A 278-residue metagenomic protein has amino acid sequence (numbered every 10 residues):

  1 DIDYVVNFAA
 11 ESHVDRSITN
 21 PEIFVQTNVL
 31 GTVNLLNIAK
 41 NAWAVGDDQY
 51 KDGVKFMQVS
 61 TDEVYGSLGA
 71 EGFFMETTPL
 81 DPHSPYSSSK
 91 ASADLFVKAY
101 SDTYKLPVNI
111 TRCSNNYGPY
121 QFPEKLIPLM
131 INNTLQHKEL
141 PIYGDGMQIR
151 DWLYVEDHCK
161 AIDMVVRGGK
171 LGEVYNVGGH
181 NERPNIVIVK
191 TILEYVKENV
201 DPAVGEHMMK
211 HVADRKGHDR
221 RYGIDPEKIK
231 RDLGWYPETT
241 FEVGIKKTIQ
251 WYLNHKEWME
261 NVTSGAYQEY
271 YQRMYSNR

Functional and structural regions predicted by a protein language model:
D1-N116, E156, R220, K247 (+2 more regions): N-terminal Rossmann-like NAD(P)+-binding domain of SDR-like oxidoreductases, especially those catalyzing
N34, P128, T134-R278: C-terminal substrate-binding subdomain of Rossmann-fold SDR/epimerase-dehydratase oxidoreductases
S67-L68, P119-Y120, D232: Residues that scaffold the ATP/ADP-binding catalytic core of kinase and kinase-like folds
G72, P123-I131: A glycine/serine/threonine-rich, flexible loop-to-helix segment that serves as the NAD(P) cofactor-binding "lid"
S92, F96, Y100, M130 (+2 more regions): Hydrophobic alpha-helix immediately C-terminal to the catalytic Tyr-X-X-X-Lys motif of short-chain
T103-P107, P123, G168-G169: Short coil/turn segments at alpha/beta junctions that flank glycine-rich nucleotide-binding fingerprints
